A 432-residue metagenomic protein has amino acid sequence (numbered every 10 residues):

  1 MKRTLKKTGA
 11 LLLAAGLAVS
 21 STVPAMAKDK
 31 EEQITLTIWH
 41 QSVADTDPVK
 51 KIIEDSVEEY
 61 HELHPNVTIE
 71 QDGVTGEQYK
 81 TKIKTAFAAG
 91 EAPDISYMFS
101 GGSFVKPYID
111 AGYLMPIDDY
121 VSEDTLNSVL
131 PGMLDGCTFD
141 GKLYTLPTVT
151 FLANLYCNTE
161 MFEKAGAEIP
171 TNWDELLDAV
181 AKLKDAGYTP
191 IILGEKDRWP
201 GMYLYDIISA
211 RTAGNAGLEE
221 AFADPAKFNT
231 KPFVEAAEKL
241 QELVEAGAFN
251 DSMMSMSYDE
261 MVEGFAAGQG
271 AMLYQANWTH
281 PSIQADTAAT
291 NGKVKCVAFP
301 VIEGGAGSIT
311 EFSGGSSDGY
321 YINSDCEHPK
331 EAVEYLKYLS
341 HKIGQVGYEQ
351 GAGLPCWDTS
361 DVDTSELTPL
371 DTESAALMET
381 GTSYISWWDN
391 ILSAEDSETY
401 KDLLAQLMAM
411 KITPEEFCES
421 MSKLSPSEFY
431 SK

Functional and structural regions predicted by a protein language model:
G9-A10, S21-F104, D110, E123 (+5 more regions): Conserved N-terminal structural module of periplasmic/extracytoplasmic solute-binding proteins
E58, E62-L63, A165, A246 (+1 more regions): Extracytoplasmic/periplasmic substrate-recognition and gating elements
G73-K82, W173-D178, S252-A266: Short helix-initiation/N-cap motifs at beta->coil->alpha
S100-A153, L177, Y203-D206, P232 (+4 more regions): Hinge/lid segment of periplasmic solute-binding proteins
P116-V129, E168, E195, T212-E235 (+3 more regions): Short, solvent-exposed loop/beta-turn-alpha elements that line the ligand-binding surface or hinge of extracytoplasmic
T138, G314, A352-V362, T372-F429: C-terminal capping/gating helix-and-loop segments adjacent to ligand/active sites or protein-protein/ligand interfaces
D140, Y144-T148, A153, L177-P225 (+1 more regions): Extracytoplasmic/periplasmic solute-binding protein
K182, F222-M253: Glycine-centered hinge/linker elements that transmit conformational signals in sensory and ligand-binding systems
